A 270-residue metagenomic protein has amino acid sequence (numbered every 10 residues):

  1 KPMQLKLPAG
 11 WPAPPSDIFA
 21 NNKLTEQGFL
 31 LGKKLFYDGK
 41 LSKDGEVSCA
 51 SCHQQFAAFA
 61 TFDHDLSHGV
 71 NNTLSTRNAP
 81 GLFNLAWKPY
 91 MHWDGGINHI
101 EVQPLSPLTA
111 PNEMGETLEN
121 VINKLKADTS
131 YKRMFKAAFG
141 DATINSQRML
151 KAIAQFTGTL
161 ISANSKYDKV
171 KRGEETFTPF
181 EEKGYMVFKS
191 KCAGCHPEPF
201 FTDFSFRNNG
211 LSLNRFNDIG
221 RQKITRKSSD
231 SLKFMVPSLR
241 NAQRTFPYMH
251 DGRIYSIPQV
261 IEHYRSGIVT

Functional and structural regions predicted by a protein language model:
K1-T270: Periplasmic c-type cytochrome electron-transfer domains
